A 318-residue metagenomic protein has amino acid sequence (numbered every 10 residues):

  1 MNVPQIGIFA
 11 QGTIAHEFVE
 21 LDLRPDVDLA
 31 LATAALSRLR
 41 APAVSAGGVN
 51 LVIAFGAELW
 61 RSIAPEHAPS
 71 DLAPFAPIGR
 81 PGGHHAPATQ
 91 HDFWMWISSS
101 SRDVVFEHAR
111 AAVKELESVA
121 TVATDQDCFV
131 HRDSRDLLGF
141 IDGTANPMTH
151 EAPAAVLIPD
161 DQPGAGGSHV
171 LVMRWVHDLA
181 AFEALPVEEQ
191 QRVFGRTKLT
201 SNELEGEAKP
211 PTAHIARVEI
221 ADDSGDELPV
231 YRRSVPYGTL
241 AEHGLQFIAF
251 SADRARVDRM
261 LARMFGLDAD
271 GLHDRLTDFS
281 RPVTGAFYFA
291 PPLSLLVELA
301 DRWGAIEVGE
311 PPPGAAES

Functional and structural regions predicted by a protein language model:
M1-S318: Long, histidine/aromatic-enriched segments associated with O2/redox biology
